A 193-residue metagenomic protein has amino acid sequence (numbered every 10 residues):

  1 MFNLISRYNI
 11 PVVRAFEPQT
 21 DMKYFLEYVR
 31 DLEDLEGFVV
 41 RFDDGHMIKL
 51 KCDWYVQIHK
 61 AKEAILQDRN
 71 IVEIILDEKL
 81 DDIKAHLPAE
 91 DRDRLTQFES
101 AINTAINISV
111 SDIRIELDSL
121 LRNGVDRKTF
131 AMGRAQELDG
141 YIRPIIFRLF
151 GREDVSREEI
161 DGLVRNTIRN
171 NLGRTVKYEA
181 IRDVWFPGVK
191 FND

Functional and structural regions predicted by a protein language model:
M1-D193: Core nucleotide-handling region used for phosphoryl-transfer chemistry
